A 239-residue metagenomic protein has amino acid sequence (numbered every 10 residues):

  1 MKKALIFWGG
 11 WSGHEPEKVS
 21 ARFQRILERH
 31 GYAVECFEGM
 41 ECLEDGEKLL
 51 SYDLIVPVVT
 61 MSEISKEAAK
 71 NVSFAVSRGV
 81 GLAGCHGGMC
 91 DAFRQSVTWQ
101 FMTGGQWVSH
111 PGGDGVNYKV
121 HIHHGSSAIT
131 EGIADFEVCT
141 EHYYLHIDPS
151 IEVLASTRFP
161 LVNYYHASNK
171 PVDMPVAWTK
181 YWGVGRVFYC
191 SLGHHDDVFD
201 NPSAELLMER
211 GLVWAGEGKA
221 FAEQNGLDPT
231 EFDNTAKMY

Functional and structural regions predicted by a protein language model:
K2-K3, R29-H30, S168-M174, Y181-Y239: Extracellular ligand-binding/catalytic regions of CAZymes and related secreted enzymes and adhesion modules
K3-I6, S12-D91: Helical hinge/lid and interdomain linker segments adjacent to catalytic or ligand-binding clefts that mediate domain
W11-S12, S62, M89-D91, R158-L161 (+2 more regions): Short, solvent-exposed loop/turn segments at secondary-structure junctions
V19, F23, A68, Q95 (+2 more regions): Stable alpha-helical elements in mature extracytoplasmic
E28-H30, L50-S51, V108, G113-G183 (+2 more regions): Catalytic beta-strand/loop cores that center a nucleophilic Ser/Cys/Thr and support acyl-enzyme chemistry
S62-G132: A glycine-rich, often tryptophan-bearing local segment used as a flexible ligand/cofactor-contacting loop or short
G81-A83, E152, R186: Proline-centered loop/turn at the N-terminus of a beta-strand
W99-W107, F136-E152, G193, A204-F221: Oxidoreductase and adenylate-handling cofactor-binding alpha/beta cores
